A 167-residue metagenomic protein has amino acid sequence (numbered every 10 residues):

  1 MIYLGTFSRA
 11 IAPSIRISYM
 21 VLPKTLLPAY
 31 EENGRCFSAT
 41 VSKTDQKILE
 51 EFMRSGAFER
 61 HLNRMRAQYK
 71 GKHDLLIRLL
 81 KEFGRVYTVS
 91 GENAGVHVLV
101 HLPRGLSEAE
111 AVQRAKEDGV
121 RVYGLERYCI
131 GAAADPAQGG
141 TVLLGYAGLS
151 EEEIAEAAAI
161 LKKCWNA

Functional and structural regions predicted by a protein language model:
M1-A167: PLP-dependent class I/II
